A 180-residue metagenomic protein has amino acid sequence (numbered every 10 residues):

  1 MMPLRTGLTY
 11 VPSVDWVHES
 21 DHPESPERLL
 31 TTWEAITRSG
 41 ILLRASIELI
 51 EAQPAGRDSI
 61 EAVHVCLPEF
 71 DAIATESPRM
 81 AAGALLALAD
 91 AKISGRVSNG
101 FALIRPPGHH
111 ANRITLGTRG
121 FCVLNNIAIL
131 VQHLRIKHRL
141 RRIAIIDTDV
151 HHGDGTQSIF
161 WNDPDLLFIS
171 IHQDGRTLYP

Functional and structural regions predicted by a protein language model:
M1-P180: HDAC/HDAC-like amidohydrolase catalytic core signature
